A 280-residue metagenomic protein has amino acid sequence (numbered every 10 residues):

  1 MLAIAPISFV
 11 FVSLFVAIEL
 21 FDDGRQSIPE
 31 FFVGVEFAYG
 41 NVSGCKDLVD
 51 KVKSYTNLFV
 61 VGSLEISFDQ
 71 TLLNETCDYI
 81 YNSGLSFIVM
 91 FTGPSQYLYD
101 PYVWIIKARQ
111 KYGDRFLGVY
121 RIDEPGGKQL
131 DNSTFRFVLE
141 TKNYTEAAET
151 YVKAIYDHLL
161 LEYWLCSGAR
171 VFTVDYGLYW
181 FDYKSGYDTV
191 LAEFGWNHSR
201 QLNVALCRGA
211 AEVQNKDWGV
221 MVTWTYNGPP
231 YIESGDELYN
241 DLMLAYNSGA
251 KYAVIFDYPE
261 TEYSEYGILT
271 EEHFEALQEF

Functional and structural regions predicted by a protein language model:
M1-S8: Sec-dependent N-terminal signal peptides
A3, L14-F280: Glycan-processing catalytic domains of CAZymes
